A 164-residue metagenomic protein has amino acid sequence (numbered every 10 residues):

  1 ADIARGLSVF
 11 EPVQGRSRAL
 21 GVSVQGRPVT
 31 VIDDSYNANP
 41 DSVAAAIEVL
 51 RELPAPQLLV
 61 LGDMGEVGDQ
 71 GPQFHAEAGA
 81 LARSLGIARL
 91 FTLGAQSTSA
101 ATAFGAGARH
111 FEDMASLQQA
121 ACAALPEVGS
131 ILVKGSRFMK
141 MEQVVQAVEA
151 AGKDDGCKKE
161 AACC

Functional and structural regions predicted by a protein language model:
A1-C164: ATP-dependent carboxylate-amine ligase
